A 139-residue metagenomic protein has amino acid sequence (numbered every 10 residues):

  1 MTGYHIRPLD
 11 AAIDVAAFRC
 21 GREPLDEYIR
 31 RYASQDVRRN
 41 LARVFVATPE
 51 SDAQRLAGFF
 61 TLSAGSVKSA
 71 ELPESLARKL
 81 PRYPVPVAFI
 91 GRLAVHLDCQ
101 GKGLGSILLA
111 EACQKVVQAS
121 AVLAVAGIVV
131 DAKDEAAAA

Functional and structural regions predicted by a protein language model:
M1-Q35, R39, V44: Short amphipathic alpha-helix that is part of the acyltransferase structural core
N40-A64, E71: Conserved beta-hairpin
F45-P49, F60, I90, G127-A132: Extended hydrophobic secondary-structure segments that form protein cores and membrane-embedded regions
D52, L56-G58, L62, Y83 (+5 more regions): Short Lys/Arg-rich amphipathic alpha-helical segments
F59-R92: Conserved acyl-donor/pantetheine-binding loop and adjacent beta-alpha core of acyl/acetyltransferases and related
G91-G101: A short, internal acetyl-CoA/4′-phosphopantetheine-binding micro-motif in the GNAT/acyltransferase core
G101-K115: Conserved acetyl-CoA-binding loop-helix of GNAT-fold acetyltransferases
V117, A132-A139: Conserved active-site alpha-helix within GNAT-family acetyltransferase domains
